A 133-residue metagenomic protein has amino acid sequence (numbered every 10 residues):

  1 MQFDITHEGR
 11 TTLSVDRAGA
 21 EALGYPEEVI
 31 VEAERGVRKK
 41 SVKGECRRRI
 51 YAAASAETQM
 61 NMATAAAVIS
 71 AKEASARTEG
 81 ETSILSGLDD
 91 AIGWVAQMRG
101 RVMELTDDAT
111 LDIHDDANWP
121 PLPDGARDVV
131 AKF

Functional and structural regions predicted by a protein language model:
M1-F133: A preference for well-ordered globular domain cores that mediate specific macromolecular interactions or catalysis
